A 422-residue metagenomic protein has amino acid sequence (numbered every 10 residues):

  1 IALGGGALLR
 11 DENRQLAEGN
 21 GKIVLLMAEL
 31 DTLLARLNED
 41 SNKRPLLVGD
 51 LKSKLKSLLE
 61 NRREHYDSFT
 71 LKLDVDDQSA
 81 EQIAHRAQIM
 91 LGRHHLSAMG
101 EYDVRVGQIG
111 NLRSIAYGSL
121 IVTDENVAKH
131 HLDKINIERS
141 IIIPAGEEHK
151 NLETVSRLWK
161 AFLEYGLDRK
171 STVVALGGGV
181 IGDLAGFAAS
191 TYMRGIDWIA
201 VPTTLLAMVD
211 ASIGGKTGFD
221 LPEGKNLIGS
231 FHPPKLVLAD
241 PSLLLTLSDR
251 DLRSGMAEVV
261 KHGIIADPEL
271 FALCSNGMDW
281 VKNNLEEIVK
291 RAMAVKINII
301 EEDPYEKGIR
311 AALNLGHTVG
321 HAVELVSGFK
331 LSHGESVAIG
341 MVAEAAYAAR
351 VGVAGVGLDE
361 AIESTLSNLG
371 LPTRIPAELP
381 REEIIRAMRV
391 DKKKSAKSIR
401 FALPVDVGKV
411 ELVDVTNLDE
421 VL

Functional and structural regions predicted by a protein language model:
I1-K22, L30: Glycine-rich phosphate-binding loop used to anchor ATP phosphates in small-molecule kinases, encompassing both
R10-R14, I181-I196: Short Gly/Thr/Asp-enriched flexible loops that form oxyanion-binding sites at enzyme active sites
G19-R63: A glycine- and Lys/Arg-enriched "phosphate-lid" helix/loop adjacent to the NTP-binding pocket of small-molecule kinases
E60-G100: NTP-dependent small-molecule kinase module
T70, F187-G277: A glycine/threonine-rich phosphate-anchoring loop and its flanking beta-alpha core in nucleotide/phosphate-binding
L91-T172: ATP/NTP phosphate-donor binding region
A257-V259, V353-L422: C-terminal charged capping/lid subdomain of soluble metabolic enzymes
A272-E382: Active-site segments that bind and position negatively charged phosphate/pyrophosphate groups
